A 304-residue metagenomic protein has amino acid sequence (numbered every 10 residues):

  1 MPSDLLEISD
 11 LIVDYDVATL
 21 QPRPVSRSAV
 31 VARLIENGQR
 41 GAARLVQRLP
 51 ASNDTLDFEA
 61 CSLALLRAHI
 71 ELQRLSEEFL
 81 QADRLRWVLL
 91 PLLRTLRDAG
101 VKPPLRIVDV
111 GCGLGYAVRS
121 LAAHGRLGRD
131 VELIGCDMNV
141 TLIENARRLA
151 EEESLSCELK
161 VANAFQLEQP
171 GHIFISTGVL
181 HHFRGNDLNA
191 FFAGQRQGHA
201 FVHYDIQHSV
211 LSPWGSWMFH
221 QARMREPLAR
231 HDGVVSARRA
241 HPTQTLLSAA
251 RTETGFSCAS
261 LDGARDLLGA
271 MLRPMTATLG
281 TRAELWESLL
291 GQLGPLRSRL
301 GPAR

Functional and structural regions predicted by a protein language model:
M1-E59: N-terminal auxiliary segments of SAM/dcSAM-dependent transferases
L63-R97: Class I SAM-dependent methyltransferase Rossmann-like catalytic core, especially the SAM/SAH-binding loop
V108, L114-N163: Class I SAM-dependent methyltransferase SAM/SAH-binding core
Q166-P170: Short conserved loop adjoining the S-adenosyl-L-methionine
H172-N186: A short SAM/SAH-binding and catalytic strip from SAM-dependent methyltransferases
F183-Q195: A short, conserved alpha-helix within the catalytic core of class I
I206-G255, S260-A264: C-terminal alpha-helical "lid/dimerization" subdomain adjacent to the S-adenosyl-L-methionine
T252-R304: Conserved Class I S-adenosyl-L-methionine
